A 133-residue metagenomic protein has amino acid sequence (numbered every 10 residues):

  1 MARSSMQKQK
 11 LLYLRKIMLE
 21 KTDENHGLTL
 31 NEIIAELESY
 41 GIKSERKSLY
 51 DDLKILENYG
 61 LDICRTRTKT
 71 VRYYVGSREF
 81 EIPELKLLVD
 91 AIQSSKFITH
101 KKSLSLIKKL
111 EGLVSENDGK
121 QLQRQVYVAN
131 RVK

Functional and structural regions predicted by a protein language model:
M1-A91: Short, basic/aromatic recognition patches that contact phosphate-bearing ligands
E79-K133: Bulky hydrophobic/aromatic content
